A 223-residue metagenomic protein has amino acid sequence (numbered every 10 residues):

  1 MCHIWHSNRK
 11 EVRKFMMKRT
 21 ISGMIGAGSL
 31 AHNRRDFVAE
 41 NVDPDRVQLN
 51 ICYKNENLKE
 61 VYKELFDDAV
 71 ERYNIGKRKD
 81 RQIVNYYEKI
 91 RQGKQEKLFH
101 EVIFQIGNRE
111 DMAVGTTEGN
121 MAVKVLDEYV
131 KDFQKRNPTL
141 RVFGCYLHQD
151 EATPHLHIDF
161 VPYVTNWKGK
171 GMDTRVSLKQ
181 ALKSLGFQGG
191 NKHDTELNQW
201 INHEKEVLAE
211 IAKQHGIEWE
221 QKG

Functional and structural regions predicted by a protein language model:
M1-G223: N-terminal nicking endonuclease/strand-transfer module with a His-rich metal-binding environment and a catalytic Tyr
